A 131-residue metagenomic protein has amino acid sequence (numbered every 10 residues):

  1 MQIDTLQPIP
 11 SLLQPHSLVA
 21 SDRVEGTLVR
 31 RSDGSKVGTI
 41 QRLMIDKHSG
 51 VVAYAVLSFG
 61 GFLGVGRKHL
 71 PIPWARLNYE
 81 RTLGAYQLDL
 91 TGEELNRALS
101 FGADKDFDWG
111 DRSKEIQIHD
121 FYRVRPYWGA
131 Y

Functional and structural regions predicted by a protein language model:
M1-Y131: Peripheral interaction segments used for macromolecular assembly
